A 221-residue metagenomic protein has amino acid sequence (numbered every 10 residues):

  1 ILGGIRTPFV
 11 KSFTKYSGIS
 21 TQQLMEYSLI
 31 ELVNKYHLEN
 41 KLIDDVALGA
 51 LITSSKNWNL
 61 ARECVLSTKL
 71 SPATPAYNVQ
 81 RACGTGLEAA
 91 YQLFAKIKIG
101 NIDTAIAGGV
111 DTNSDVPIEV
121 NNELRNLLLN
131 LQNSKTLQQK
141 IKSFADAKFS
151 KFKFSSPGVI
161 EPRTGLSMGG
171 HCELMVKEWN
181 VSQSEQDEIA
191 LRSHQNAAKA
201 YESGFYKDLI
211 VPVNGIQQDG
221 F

Functional and structural regions predicted by a protein language model:
I1-I19, D146-F152, P157, K177: Condensing-enzyme catalytic core mediating Claisen C-C bond formation in acyl metabolism
R6-T7, G18-I19, L24-Y27, K35 (+2 more regions): N-terminal extracellular/periplasmic Venus flytrap/periplasmic-binding protein-like
I19, A50-A105, D115, A147-F149 (+1 more regions): Conserved catalytic cysteine-centered active-site region of acyl-thioester-dependent Claisen-condensing enzymes
T21-H37, L60-C64, A89, M168-M175 (+1 more regions): Short, well-ordered amphipathic alpha-helical segments that serve as non-catalytic structural scaffolds within diverse
Q23, L29-D44, V65-N78, Q92-A105 (+1 more regions): Structural signature of cysteine-dependent C-C bond-forming condensing enzymes
K41-G49, P75-Q80, A105-G109, E185-R192 (+1 more regions): Beta-strand segments within the central parallel beta-sheet cores of soluble alpha/beta enzyme folds
R81-D111, E119, V176-F205: Active-site-proximal alpha-helical scaffold in enzymes
T104-L174: Flexible glycine-/small-residue-enriched beta->alpha junction loops that bind anionic phosphate/pyrophosphate groups
